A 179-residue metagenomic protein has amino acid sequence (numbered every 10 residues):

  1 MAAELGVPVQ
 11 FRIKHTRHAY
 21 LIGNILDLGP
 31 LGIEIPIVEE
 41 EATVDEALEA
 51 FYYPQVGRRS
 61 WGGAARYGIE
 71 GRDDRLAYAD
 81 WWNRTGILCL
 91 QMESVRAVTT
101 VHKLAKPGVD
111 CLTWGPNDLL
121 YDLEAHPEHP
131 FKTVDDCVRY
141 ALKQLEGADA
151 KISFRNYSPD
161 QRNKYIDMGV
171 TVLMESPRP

Functional and structural regions predicted by a protein language model:
M1-H18, G23, D27, E49-W61 (+2 more regions): Alpha-helix-loop-beta-strand connector modules within alpha/beta enzyme cores
V9-I13, I33-I35, L88-M92, L112-W114 (+2 more regions): Hydrophobic faces of well-ordered beta-strands that scaffold small-molecule active sites in alpha/beta enzyme cores
H15-R17, E93-A97, Y157-P159: Short beta->alpha connector loops
Y20, L28-P107, P116-D118: Conserved anion-binding
L26, A105, N163-D167: Non-catalytic positions within long, well-ordered alpha-helices that form the structural scaffold/packing of enzyme
A42-E46, D122-E124, P179: Short, charged, surface-exposed secondary-structure boundary motifs
W114-T133: Glycine-rich, proline-tolerant flexible connector loops at the mouths of alpha/beta enzymes
R162-R178: Short, electropositive alpha-helical surface patch
